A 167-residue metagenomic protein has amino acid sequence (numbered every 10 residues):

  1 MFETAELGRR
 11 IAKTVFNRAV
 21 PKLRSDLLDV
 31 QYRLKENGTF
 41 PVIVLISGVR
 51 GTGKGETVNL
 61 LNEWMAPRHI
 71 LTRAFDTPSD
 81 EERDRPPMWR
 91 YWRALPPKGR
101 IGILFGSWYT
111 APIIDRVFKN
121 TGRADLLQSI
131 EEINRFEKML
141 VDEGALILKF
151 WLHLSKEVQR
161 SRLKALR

Functional and structural regions predicted by a protein language model:
M1-R24: Charged, amphipathic alpha-helical linker segments immediately N-terminal to NTP-binding catalytic cores
A12-A19, R68-I130: Conserved nucleotide-sensing/catalytic segment adjacent to the nucleotide-binding pocket in NTP-handling enzymes
S25-E36: Pre-Walker A adenine-sensing motif
V44-I46: Hydrophobic anchor at the beta1->P-loop junction of P-loop NTPases
K54: Conserved lysine of the Walker
T57-V58: Post-Walker A alpha-helix
F105-S107, E143-K164: Conserved phosphate-donor/acceptor-positioning beta-strand/loop module used by diverse small-molecule
L126-G144: Substrate-engagement module of ASCE P-loop NTPases
